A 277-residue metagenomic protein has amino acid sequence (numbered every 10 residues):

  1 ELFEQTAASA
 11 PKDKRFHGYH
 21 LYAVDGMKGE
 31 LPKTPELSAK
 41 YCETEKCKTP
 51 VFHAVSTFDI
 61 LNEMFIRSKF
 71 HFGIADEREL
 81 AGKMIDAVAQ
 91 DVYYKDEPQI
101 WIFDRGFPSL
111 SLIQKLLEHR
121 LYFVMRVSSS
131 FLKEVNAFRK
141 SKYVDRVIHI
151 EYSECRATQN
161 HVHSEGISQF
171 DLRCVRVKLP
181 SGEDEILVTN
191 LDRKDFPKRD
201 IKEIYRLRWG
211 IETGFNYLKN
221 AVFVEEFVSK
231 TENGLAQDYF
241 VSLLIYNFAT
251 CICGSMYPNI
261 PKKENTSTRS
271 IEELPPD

Functional and structural regions predicted by a protein language model:
E1, P11, R15-H20, M27-P35 (+1 more regions): Single, function-defining residue in the core of a domain
Q5: Phosphate-interacting basic helix/loop segments used at nucleotide- and nucleic-acid interfaces
S38-A39: Short secondary-structure boundary/capping segments
C42-E43: Extracellular beta-strand-rich solenoid/capping regions of secreted or surface-exposed proteins that bind or remodel
